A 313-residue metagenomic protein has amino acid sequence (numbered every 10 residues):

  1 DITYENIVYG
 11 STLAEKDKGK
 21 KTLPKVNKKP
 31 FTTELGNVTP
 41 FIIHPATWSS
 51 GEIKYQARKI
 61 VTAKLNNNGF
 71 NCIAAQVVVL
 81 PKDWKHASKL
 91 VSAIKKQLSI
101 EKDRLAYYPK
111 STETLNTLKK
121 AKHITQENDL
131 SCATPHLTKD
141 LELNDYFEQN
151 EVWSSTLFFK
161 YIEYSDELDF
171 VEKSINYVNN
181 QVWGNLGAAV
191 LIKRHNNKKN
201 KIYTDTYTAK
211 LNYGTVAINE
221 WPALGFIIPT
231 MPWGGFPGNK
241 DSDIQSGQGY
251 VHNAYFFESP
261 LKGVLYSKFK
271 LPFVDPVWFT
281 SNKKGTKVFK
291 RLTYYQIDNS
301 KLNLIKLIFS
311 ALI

Functional and structural regions predicted by a protein language model:
I2-D145, I218, D298-L312: ALDH superfamily catalytic-core signature
R58-N67, V79-P81, K89-I100, P135-I313: Conserved C-terminal structural/oligomerization subdomain of aldehyde/semialdehyde dehydrogenase
